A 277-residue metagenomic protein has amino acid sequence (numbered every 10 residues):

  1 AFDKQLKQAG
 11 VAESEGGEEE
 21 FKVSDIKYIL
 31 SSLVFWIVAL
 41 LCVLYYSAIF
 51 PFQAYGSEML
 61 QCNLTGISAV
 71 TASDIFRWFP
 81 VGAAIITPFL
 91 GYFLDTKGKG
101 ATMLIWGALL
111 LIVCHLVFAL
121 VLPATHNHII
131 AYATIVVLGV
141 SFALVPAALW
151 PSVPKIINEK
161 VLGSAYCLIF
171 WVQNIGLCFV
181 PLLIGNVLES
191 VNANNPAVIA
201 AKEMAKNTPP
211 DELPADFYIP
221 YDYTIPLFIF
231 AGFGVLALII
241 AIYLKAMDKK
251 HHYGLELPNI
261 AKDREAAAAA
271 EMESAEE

Functional and structural regions predicted by a protein language model:
F2-V38, D263-A268: Juxtamembrane intracellular "pre-TM" segments in multi-pass secondary transporters
S32-A84, P146, W150, V180-G185: Extracytoplasmic gate region of multi-pass secondary transporters
V43, R77-V81, L109, C167-I175: Transmembrane alpha-helical cores of Major Facilitator Superfamily
I86-K99: Helix-to-loop junctions at the C-terminal end of transmembrane segments in multipass secondary transporters
G100-L149: C-terminal transmembrane helical hairpin of 12-TM major facilitator-type secondary transporters
E159-A193: A late C-terminal transmembrane helix in Major Facilitator Superfamily
N186-G234: A membrane-interface helix-boundary motif in multi-pass transporters
I219-A268: Multi-pass alpha-helical transporter architecture, strongest for 12-TM Major Facilitator/SLC carriers used
